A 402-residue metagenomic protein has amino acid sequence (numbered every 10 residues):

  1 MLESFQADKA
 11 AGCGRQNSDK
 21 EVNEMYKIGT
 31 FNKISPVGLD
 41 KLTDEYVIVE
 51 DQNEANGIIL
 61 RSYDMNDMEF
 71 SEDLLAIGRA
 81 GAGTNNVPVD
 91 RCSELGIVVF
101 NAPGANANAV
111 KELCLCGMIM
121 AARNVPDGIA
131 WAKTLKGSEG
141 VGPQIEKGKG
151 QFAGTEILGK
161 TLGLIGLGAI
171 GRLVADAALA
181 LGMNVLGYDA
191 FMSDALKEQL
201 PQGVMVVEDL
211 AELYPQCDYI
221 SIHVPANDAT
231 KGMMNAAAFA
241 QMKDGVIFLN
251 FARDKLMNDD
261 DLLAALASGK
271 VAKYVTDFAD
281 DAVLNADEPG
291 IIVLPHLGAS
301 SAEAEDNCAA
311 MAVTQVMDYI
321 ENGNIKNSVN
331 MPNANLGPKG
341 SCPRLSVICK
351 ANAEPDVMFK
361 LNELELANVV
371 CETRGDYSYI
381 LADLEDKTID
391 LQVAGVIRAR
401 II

Functional and structural regions predicted by a protein language model:
V22-A102, N235-A237, I247, N258 (+2 more regions): An N-terminal-biased, well-structured beta-alpha scaffold segment characteristic of Rossmann-like dinucleotide-binding
Y63-M68, A190-L284, S300: Rossmann-like adenosine-cofactor binding region
P103-T161, N327: Phosphate-binding beta-alpha-beta segment of Rossmann-like dinucleotide-binding domains, i.e., the NAD(P)
K111-A130, D176-M183, A310-N324: Oxidoreductase and adenylate-handling cofactor-binding alpha/beta cores
L167-G168: Glycine-rich Rossmann-fold phosphate-binding loop(s) that bind the pyrophosphate of adenine dinucleotide cofactors
G171-R172: N-terminal Rossmann-fold NAD(P) dinucleotide-binding loop
N184, A240, D244-A351, G375 (+2 more regions): Rossmann-like dinucleotide-binding domain for NAD(H)/NADP(H)
C349-A367, T388: Short amphipathic alpha-helix segments
